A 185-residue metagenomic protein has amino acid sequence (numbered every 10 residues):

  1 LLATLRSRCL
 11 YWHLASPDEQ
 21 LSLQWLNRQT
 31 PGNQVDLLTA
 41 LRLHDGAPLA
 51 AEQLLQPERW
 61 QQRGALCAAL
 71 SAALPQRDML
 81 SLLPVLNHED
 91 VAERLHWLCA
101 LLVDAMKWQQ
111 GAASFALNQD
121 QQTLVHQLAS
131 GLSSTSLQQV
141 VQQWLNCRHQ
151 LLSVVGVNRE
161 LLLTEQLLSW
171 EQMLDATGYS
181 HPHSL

Functional and structural regions predicted by a protein language model:
L1-W97, L101-L185: Charged, glycine-rich active-site and insertion segments that engage polyanionic ligands
